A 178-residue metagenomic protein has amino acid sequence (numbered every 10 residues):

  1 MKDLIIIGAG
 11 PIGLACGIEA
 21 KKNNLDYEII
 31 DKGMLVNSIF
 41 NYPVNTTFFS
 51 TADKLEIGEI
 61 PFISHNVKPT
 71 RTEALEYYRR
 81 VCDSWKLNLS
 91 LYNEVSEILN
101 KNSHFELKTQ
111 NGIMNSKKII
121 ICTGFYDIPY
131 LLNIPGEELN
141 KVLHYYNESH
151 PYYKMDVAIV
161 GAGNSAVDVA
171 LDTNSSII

Functional and structural regions predicted by a protein language model:
M1, I6-K32, Y145-I178: Rossmann-like dinucleotide/flavin-binding elements
M1-I7, K22, N37, N41 (+1 more regions): FAD-binding core/adjacent interface of flavoenzyme oxidoreductases
G13, V36, F48, I98 (+2 more regions): Flexible, glycine-rich phosphate/dinucleotide-binding loops and adjacent beta-alpha linkers at cofactor/substrate
N37-E76: Glycine-rich active-site loop/strand segments that organize a redox cofactor
V44-N45, Y126, G163-N164: Short glycine-enriched loops at secondary-structure junctions
A74, E138, S165-V169: Internal, well-ordered alpha-helical segments in soluble enzyme and binding-protein domains
